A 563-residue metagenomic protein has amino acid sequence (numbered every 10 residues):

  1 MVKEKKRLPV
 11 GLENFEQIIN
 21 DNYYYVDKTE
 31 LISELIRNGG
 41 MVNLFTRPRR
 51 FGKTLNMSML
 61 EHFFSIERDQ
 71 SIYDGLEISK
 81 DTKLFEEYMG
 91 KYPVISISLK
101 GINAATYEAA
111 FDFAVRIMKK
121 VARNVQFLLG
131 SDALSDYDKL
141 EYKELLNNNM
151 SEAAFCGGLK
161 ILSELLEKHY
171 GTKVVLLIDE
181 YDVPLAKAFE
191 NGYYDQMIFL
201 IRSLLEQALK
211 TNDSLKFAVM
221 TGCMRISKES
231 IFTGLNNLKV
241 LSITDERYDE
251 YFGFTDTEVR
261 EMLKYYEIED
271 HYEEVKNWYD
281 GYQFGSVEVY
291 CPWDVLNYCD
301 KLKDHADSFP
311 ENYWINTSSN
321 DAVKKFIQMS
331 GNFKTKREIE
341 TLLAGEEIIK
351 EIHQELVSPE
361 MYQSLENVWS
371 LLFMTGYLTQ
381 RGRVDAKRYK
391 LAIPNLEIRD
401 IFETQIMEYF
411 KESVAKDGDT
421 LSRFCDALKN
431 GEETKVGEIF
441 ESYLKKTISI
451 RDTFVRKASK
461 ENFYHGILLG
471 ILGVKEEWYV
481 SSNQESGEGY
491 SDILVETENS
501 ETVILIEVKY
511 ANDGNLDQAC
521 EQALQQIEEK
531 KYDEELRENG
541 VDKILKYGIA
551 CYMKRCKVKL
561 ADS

Functional and structural regions predicted by a protein language model:
V2-D81: Walker A/P-loop-proximal flanking segment of P-loop NTPase domains
G11, H62-F127: P-loop NTPase motor core
A122, G158-H169, Q196-K216, Y532-E535: Substrate-engagement module of ASCE P-loop NTPases
L146-L162: Short glycine-rich substrate-engagement loop in P-loop NTPases that contacts/grips substrate
L177, V183, Y193-G234: Sensor-1/coupling segment of RecA-like P-loop NTPase cores
S230-G234, L241-D300, E338, L342: Amphipathic alpha-helical segments of the small helical/lid subdomains adjacent to P-loop NTPase cores
L238, Y290-K531, C556-S563: Extended alpha-helical interface modules used as scaffolds for assembling large macromolecular complexes
E535, N539-S563: Domain-level recognition of nuclease-like catalytic cores that cleave nucleotide substrates
